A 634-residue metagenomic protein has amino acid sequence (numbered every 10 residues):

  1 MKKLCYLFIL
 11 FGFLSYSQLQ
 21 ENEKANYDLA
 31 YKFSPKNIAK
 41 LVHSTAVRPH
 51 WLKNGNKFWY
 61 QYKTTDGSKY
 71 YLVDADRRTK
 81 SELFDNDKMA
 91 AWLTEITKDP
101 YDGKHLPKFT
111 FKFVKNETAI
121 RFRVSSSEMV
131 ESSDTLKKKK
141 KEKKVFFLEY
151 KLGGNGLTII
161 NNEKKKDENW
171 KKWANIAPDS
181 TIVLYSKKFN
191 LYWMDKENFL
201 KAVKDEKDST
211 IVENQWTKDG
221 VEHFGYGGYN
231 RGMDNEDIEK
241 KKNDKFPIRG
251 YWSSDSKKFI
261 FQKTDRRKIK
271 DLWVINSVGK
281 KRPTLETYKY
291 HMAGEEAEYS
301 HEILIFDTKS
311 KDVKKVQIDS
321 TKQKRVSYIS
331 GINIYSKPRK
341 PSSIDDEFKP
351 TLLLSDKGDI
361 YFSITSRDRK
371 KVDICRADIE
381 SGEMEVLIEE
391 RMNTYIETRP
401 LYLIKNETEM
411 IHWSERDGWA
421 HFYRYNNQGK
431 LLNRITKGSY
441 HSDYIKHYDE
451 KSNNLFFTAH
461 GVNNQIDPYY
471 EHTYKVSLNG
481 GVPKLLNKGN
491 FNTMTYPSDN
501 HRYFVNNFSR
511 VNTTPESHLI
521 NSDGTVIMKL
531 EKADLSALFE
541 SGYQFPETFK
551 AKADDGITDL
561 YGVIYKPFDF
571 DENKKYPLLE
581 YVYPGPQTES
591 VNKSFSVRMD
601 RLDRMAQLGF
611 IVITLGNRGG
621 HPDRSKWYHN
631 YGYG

Functional and structural regions predicted by a protein language model:
M1-A25: Bacterial Sec-dependent N-terminal signal peptides
Y6, I303-L304, R601: Generic structural signal for hydrophobic residues
G12, A30, G227-G228, G524 (+1 more regions): Glycine-centered structural positions embedded in regular secondary structure
S17-M494, N500-Y503, V511-T513, L519-I520: Beta-propeller folds
P49, D271, N492-G634: Serine-hydrolase catalytic core recognition
